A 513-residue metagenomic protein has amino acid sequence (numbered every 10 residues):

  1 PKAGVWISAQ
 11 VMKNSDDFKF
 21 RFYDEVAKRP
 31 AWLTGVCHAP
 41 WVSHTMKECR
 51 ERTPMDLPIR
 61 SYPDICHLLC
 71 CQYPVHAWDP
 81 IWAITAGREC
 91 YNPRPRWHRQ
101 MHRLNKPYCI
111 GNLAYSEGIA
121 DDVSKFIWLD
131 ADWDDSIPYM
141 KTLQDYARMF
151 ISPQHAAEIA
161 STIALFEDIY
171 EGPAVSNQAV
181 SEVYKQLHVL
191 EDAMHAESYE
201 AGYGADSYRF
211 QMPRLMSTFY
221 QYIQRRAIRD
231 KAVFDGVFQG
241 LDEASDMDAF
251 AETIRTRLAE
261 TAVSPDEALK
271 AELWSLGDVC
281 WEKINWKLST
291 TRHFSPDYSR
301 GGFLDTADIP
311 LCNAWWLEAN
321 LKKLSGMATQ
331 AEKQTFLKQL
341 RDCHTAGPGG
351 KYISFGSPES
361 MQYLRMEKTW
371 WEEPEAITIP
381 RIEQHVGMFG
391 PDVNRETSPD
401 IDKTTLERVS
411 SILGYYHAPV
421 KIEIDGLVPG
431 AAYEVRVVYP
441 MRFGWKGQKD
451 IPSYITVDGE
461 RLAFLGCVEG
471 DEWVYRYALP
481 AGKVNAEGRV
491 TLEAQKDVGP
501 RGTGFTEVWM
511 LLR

Functional and structural regions predicted by a protein language model:
P1-A156, A160-S161, D242, D246-C312: Catalytic-core regions of glycoside hydrolase
I7, V36-H38, I59-S61, A114 (+5 more regions): Generic structural hydrophobic/aromatic packing signal, biased to beta-strands
M12-N14, P80, K106, T142 (+8 more regions): Bulky hydrophobic/aromatic packing residues
F20, R50-E51, Q72-H76, K125-I127 (+5 more regions): Surface-exposed beta-strand edges and their flanking turn/coil or helix-capping segments
Y23-A27, C90-P95, A157-A179, V490-V498: A broadly tuned preference for mixed-charge, low-complexity surface segments
S116-S124, S136-K351, P358: C-terminal non-catalytic alpha-helical accessory regions
Q339-R513: Extracytoplasmic
